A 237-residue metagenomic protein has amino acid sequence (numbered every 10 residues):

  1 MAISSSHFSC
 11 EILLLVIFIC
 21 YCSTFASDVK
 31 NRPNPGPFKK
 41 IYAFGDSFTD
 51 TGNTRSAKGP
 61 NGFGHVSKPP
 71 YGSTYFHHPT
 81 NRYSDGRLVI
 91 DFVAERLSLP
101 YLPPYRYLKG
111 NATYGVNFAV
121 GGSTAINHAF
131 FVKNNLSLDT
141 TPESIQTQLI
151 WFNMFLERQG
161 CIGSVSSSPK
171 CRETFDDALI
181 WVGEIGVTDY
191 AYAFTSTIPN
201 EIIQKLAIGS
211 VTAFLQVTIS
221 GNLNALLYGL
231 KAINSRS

Functional and structural regions predicted by a protein language model:
A2-S237: Conserved active-site regions of diverse hydrolases
